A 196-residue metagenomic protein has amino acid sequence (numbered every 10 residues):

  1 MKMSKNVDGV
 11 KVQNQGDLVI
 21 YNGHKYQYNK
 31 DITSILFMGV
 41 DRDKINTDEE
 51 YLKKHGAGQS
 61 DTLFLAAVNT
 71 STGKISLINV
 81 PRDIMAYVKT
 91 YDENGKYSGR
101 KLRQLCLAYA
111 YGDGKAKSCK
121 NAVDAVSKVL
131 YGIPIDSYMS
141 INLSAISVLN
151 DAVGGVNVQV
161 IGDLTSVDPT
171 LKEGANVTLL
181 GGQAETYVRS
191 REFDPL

Functional and structural regions predicted by a protein language model:
M1-L196: Non-catalytic, solvent-exposed segments at the cell envelope interface
